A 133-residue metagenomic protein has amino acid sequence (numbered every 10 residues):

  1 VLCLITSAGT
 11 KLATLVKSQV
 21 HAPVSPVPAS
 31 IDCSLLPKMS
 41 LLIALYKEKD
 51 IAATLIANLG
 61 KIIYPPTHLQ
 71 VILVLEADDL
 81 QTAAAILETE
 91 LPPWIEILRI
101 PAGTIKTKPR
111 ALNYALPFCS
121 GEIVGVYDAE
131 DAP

Functional and structural regions predicted by a protein language model:
V1-C33: N-terminal membrane-anchoring/stem segments of glycan-assembly enzymes
S25-P133: Internal catalytic domains of large membrane-associated glycosyltransferases
